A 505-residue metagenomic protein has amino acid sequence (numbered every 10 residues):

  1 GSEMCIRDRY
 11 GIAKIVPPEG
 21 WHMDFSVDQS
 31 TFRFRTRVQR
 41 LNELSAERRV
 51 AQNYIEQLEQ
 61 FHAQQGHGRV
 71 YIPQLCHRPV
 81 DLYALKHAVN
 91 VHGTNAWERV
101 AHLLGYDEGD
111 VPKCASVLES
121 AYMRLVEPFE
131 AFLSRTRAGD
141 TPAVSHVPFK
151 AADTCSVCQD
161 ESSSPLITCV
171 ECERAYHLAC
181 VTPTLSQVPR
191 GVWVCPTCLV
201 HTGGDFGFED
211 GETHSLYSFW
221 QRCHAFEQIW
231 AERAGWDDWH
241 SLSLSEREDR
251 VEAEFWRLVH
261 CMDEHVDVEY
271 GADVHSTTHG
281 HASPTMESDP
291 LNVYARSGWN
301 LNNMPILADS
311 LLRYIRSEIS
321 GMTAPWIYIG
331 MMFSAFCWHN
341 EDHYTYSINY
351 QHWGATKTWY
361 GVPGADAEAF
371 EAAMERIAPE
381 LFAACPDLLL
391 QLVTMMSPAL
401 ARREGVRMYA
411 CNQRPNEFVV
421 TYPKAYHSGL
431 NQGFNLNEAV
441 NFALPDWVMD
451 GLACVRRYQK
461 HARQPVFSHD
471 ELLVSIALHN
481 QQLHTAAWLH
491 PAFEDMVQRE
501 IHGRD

Functional and structural regions predicted by a protein language model:
S2, R7-G68, L103, K113-A151 (+3 more regions): Charged, low-complexity regulatory segments of eukaryotic nuclear chromatin/transcription proteins
S2, R7-R33, G139-D153, V157 (+3 more regions): Conserved N-terminal structural segment that caps and organizes enzyme catalytic cores in eukaryotes
R33-Q39, H62-H67, N95-G105, E173-L178 (+2 more regions): Surface-exposed beta-strand-to-loop junctions that form interaction patches on eukaryotic regulatory domains
R48-I55, R78-L82, T94-W97, A115-Y122 (+10 more regions): Generic preference for well-ordered alpha-helical elements
Q57, F61-N95, M331, H343 (+1 more regions): A eukaryotic nuclear recognition-module signature that targets compact all-alpha binding cores
Q60-Q64, G68-Q74, R78, C169-C172 (+4 more regions): "… SH3/SAM/PH, and C2H2 zinc fingers" -> "… SH3/SAM/PH, FHA domains, and C2H2 zinc fingers"
Y71-S145, P196, C411, Y422 (+1 more regions): Chromatin/DNA-recognition segments of nuclear transcriptional regulators
P73, G109-K113, D160-E173, C180-V188: Canonical RING-type zinc finger of E3 ubiquitin-protein ligases
